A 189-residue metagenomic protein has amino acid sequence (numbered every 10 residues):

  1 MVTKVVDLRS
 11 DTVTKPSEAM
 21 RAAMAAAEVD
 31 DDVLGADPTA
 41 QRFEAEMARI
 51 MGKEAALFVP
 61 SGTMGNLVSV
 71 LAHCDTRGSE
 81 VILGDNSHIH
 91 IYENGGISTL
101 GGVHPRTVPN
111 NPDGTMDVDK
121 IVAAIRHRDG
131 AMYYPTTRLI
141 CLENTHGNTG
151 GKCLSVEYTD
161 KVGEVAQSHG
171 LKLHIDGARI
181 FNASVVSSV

Functional and structural regions predicted by a protein language model:
V2-A27, D31-V189: Conserved PLP-enzyme active-site core in the AAT-like
